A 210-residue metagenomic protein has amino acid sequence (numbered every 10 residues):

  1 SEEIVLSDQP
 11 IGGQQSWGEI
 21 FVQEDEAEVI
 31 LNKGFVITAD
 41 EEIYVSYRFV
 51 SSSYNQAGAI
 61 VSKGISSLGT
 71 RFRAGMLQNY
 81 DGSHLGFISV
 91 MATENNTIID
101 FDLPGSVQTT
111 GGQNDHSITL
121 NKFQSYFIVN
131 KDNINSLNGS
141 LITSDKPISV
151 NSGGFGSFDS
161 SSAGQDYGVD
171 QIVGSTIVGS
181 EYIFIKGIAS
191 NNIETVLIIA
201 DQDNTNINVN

Functional and structural regions predicted by a protein language model:
S1-N210: Intrinsically disordered, low-complexity linker/terminal regions across diverse proteins
